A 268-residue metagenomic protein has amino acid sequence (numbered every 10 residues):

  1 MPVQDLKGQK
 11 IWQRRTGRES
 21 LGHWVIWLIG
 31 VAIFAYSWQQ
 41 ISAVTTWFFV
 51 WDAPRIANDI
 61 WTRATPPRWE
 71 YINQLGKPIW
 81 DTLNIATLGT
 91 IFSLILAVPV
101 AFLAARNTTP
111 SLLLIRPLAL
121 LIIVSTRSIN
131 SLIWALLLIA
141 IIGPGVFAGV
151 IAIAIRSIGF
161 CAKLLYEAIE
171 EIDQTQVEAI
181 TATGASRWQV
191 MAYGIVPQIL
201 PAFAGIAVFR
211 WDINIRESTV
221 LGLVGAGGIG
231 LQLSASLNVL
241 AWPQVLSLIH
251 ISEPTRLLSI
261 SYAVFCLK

Functional and structural regions predicted by a protein language model:
M1-I91, V98, L103, N107 (+2 more regions): N-terminal, non-cleaved signal-anchor transmembrane helix
G76-N84, A119-T126, D212, S234 (+1 more regions): Alpha-helical membrane-interface segments at transmembrane helix boundaries
T90-V98, F102, R106, L132 (+4 more regions): Hydrophobic positions within alpha-helical transmembrane segments of bacterial inner-membrane proteins
V100-W134, L164-E167: Cytoplasmic-entry segments and transmembrane alpha-helices of multi-pass inner-membrane transporters
I123-A154: Generic hydrophobic transmembrane alpha-helix motif, especially the helices
A140, I215-S247: Glycine-rich helix-loop "coupling/hinge" segments at transmembrane-helix boundaries in multipass transporters
P144-I195, L200-R210: Membrane-cytosol interface at the C-terminal ends of specific transmembrane alpha-helices in multi-pass membrane
I249-K268: Single conserved hydrophobic/aromatic residue that forms the stacking wall/gate of nucleotide- or nucleobase-binding
